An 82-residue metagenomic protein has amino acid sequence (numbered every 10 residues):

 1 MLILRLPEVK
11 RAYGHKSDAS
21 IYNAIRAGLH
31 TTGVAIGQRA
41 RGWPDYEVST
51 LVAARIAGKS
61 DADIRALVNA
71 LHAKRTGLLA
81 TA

Functional and structural regions predicted by a protein language model:
M1, L78-A82: Short intrinsically disordered terminal tails
M1-R26, T50, A54-A57: Polyanion-binding surface elements
A27-V34: Short, solvent-exposed alpha-helical "recognition" segments
V34-R41: Short Lys/Arg-enriched helix C-cap and helix-to-coil transition segments that create basic nucleic-acid-contact patches
P44: Exposed aromatic-hydrophobic patches
S49-L79: A short, Lys/Arg-enriched interface patch at domain edges and termini
